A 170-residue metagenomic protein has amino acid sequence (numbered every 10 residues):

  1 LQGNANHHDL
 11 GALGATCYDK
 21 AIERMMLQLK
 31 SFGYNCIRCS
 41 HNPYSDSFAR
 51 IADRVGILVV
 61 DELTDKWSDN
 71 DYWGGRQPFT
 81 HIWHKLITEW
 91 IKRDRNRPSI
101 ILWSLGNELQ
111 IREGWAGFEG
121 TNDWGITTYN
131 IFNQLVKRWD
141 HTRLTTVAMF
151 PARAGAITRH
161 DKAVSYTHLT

Functional and structural regions predicted by a protein language model:
L1-R112, N130, T145: Active-site-adjacent substrate/metal-binding segments within catalytic domains of carbohydrate-active enzymes
V55, A163-V164: Short, structured coil segments at secondary-structure junctions
Y72-W73, W115-G117, T158-R159: Short aromatic-enriched loop/helix-cap "lid" or pocket-rim segments at secondary-structure transitions that line
R97, W139-D140, K162: Acidic-histidine catalytic/liganding microenvironments
E113-W124: Short, flexible/disordered intra-domain loops and linkers
W124-G125, Y129, G155-K162: Conserved N-terminal glycine/acidic-rich loop preference
N133, K137-G155: Aromatic-lined carbohydrate-recognition surfaces of secreted/lumenal glycan-active proteins
T167-T170: Conserved small/polar residues in nucleotide/adenosyl-binding loops
